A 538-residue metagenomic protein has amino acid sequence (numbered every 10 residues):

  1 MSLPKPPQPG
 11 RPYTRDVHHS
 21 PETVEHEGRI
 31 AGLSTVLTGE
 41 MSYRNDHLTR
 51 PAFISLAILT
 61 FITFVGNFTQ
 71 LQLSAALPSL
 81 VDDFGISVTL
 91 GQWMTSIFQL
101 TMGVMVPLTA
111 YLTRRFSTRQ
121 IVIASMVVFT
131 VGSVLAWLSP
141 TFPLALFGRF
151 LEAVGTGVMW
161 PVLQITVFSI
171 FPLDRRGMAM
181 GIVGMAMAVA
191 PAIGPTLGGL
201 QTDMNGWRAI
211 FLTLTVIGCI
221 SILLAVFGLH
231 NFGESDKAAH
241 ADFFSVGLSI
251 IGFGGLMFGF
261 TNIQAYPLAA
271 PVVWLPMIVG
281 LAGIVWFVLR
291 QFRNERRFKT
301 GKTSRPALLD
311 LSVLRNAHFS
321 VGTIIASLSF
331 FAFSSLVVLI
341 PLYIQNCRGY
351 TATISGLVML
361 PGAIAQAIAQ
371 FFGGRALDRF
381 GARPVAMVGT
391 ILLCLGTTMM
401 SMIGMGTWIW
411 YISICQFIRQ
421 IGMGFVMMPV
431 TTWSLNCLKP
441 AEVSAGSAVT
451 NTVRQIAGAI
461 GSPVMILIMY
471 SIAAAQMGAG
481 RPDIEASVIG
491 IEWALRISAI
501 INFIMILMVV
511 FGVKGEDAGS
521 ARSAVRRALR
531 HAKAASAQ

Functional and structural regions predicted by a protein language model:
S2-L3, G10-F227, G373, F380 (+4 more regions): Transmembrane-helix bundle of Major Facilitator Superfamily
S2-L59, P482-Q538: Transmembrane-helix exit segments and adjacent C-terminal regions of multi-pass membrane proteins
A52-F68, L73-L77, G85-F98, G103 (+9 more regions): 12-transmembrane solute porter fold
F61, V189, I193, L197 (+5 more regions): Hydrophobic faces of alpha-helical transmembrane segments in multi-pass integral membrane proteins
R115, T141, D203-M204, V226-S235 (+8 more regions): Transmembrane helix-loop junctions in multipass membrane proteins, especially transporters and channels
R176-A186, A238-G247, V273, R383-A386: Cytoplasmic-side transmembrane-helix entry/capping segments in multi-pass membrane proteins
D203-I324, A494, S498, H531: Hydrophobic transmembrane-helix bundles of small-molecule transporters
